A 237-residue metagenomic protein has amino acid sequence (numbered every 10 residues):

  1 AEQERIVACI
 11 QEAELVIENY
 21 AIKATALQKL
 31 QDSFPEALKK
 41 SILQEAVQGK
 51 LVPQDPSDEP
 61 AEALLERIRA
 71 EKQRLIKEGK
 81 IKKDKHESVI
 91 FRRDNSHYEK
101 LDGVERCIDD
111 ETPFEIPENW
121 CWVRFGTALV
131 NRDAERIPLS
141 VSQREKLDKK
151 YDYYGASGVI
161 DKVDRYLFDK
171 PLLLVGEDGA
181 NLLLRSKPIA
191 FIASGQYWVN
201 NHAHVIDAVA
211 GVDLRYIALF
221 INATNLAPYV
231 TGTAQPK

Functional and structural regions predicted by a protein language model:
A1-E14, E18, E45-A46, F114-V123 (+3 more regions): Proline-centric
E4-V7, V16-N19, K23-A26, D32-S33 (+5 more regions): Non-catalytic DNA-recognition/assembly elements of restriction-modification systems
Q11, V47, V130-D133, G179 (+1 more regions): Hydrophobic alpha-helix feature that most strongly marks membrane-spanning transmembrane helices and their immediate
Q31-D32, E36-D109: Extended, domain-scale alpha-helical bundle/helix-rich regions
A37-L38, V47, L147-K150, F168-K170 (+1 more regions): Short, well-ordered loop/turn elements at secondary-structure boundaries
E62, P236-K237: Short, conserved phosphate-binding/catalytic loop or strand-edge motifs used in phosphoryl-/nucleotidyl-transfer
H97-R106, G126-F191: DNA target-recognition patches
G155-V159, V163-N222, L226, T231-A234: A short beta-sheet element
